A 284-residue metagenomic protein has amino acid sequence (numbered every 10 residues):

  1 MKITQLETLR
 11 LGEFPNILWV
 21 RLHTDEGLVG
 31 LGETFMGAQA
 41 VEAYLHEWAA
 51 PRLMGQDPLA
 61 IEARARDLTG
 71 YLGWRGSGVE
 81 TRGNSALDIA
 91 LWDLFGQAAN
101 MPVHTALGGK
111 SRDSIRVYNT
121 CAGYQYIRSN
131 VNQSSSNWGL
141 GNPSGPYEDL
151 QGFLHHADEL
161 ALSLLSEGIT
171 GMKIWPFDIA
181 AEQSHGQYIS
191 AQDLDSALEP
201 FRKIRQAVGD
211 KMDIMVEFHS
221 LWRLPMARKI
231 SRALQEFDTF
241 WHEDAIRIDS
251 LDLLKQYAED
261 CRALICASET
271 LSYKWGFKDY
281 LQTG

Functional and structural regions predicted by a protein language model:
M1-R21: Short, Gly/Pro- and small/polar-rich lid/capping loops
I3, G27, A49, L87 (+5 more regions): Conserved, mostly hydrophobic/aromatic
T8, E33-T34, A122: Short clusters of small/polar residues that mark proteolytic maturation junctions
H23-A99: Metal- or metallocofactor-binding catalytic centers and their adjacent structured scaffolds across diverse enzyme
G78-S114, A122, R128-V131: Hydrophobic alpha-helical hairpins/lids featuring a short glycine-rich hinge
D93, T105, R202, K255 (+1 more regions): Active-site phosphate/pyrophosphate- and oxyanion-stabilizing loops and adjacent acidic/basic residues in soluble
S114, N119-Q256, D260: Metal-dependent enolase-superfamily TIM-barrel catalytic cores that perform enediolate-based chemistry
D249, L253-L254, A258-G284: Catalytic alpha/beta core domains of metabolic enzymes, predominantly
